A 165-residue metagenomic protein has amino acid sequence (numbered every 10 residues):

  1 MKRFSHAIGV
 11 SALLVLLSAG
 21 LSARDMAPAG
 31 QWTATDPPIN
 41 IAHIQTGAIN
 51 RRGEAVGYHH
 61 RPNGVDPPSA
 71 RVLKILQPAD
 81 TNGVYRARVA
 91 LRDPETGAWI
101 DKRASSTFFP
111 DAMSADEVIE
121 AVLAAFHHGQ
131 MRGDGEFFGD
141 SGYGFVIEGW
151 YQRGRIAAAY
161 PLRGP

Functional and structural regions predicted by a protein language model:
M1-V10: Bacterial N-terminal signal peptides that target proteins for export
A7-I8, R51, R163: A broad, structure-centric signal for solvent-exposed, well-ordered loop/edge residues that line or flank functional
G9-S18: Bacterial N-terminal signal peptides
G20-G139: N-terminal "domain-start" segment
D134-P165: C-terminal or internal capping secondary-structure element at the end of a domain, subdomain, or sheet
